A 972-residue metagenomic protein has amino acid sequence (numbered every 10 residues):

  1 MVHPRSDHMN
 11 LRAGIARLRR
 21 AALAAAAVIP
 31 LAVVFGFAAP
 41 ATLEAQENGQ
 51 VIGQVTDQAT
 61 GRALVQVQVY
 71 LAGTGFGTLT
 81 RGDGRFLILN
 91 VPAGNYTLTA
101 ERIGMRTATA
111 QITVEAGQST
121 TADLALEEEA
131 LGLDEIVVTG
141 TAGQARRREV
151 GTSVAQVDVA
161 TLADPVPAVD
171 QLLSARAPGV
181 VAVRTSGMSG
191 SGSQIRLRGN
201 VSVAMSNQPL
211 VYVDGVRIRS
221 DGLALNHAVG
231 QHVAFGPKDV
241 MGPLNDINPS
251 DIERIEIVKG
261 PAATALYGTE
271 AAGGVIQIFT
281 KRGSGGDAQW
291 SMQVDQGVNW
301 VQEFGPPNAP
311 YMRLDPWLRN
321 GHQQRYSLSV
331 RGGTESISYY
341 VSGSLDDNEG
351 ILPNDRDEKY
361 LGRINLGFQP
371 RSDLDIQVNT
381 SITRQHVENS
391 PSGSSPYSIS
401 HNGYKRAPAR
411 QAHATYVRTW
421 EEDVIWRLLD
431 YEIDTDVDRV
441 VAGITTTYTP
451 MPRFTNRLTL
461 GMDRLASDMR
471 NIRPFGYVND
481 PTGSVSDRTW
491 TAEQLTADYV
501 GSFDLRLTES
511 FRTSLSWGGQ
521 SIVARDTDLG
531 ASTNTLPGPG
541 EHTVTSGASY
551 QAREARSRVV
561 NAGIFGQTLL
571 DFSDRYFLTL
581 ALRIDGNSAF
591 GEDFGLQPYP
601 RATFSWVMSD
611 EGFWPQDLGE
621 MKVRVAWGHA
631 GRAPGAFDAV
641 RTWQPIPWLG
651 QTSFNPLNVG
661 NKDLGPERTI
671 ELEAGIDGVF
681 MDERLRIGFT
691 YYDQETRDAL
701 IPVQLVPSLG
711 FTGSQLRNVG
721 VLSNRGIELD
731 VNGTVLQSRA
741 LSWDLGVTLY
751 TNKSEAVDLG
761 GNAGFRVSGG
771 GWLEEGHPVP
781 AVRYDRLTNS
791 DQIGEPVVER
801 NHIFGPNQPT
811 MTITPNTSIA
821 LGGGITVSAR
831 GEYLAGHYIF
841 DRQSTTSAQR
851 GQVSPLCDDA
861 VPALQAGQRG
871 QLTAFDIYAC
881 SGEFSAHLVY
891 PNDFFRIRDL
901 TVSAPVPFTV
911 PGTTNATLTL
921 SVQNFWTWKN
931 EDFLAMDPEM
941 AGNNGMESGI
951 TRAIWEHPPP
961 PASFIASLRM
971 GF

Functional and structural regions predicted by a protein language model:
N48, Q54-A72, E101-R106, E115 (+2 more regions): Short, acidic, small-residue-rich periplasmic hinge/interaction motif at the N-terminus of Gram-negative outer-membrane
Q68-R81, V137-A163, G190-Q194, G222-K238 (+2 more regions): N-terminal periplasmic "start-of-domain" segments of outer-membrane beta-barrel proteins
Q171-N226, E253-R254, K259, T264-G283: Extracytoplasmic beta-strand/coil segments of soluble accessory domains associated with Gram-negative outer-membrane
Q293-P310, R717, T734-P809, I813 (+2 more regions): Conserved small-residue
Q296, M312, Q323-G332, S336-S344 (+6 more regions): Flexible loop and strand-edge segments within Gram-negative outer membrane beta-barrel domains
F304-M312, S395-W426, R470-V485, R525-E554 (+5 more regions): Surface-exposed loop/turn segments flanking beta-strands in extracellular/periplasmic regions
R319-E335, S344-D346, W426-N471, D487-L507 (+12 more regions): Outer-membrane beta-barrel transmembrane strands
N587, L834-T917, V922-Q923, N943-N944: Extracytoplasmic gating/loop element in the C-terminal half of outer-membrane beta-barrel translocons and assembly
